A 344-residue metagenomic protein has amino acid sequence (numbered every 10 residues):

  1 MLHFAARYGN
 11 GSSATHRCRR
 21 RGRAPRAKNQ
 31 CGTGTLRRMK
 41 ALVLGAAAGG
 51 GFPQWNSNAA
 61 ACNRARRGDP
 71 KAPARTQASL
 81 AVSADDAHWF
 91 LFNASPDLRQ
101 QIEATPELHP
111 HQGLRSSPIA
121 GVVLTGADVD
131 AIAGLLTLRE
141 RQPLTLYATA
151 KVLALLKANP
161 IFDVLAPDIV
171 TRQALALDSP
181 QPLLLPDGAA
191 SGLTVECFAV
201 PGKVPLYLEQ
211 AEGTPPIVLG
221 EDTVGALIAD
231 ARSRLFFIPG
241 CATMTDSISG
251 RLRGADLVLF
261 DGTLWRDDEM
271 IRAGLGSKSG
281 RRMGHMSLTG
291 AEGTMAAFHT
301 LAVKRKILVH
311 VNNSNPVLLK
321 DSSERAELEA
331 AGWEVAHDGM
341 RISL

Functional and structural regions predicted by a protein language model:
H3, N10, T35-L36: Short, positively charged and aromatic/hydrophobic N-terminal segments
R23-P25: Short, low-complexity, intrinsically disordered N-terminal modules that encode targeting/processing signals
L36, E221-T223, A231-F236, A242-G339: Cap/insert and terminal regions of metallo-dependent hydrolase folds
R37-E107, H111, L175-R251, G339-L344: Core dinuclear metal-dependent hydrolase active-site scaffold
A87-A148: Active-site metal-binding motif and surrounding structural segment of the metallo-beta-lactamase
L144-V152, L259-D261: Short internal beta-strands
K151-P160: A short, active-site helix/loop in glycosyltransferases that binds the activated sugar's phosphate group
